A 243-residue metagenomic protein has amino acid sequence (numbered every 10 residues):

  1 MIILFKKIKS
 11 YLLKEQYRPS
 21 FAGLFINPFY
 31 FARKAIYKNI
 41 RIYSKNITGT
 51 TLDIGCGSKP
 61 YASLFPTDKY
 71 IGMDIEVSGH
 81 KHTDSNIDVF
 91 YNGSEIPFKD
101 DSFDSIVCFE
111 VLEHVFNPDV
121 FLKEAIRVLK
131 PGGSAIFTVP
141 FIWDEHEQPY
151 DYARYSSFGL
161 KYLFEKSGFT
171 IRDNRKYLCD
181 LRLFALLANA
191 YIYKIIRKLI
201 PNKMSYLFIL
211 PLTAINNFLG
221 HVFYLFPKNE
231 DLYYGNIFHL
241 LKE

Functional and structural regions predicted by a protein language model:
I2-K45: Class I SAM-dependent methyltransferase Rossmann-like catalytic core, especially the SAM/SAH-binding loop
K6, Y17-I26, F90, F116-E124 (+1 more regions): S-adenosyl-L-methionine-dependent methyltransferase catalytic module, highlighting the catalytic core
F31-Y37, D53-G55, I87-V89, H221-V222: Short gly/ser/thr-rich secondary-structure transition/capping motifs
K34, K45-T48, R154, Y234: A generic "functional-site adjacency" signal
R41-Y43, G49-E147, S156-K161, F238-K242: Conserved SAM-binding loop
